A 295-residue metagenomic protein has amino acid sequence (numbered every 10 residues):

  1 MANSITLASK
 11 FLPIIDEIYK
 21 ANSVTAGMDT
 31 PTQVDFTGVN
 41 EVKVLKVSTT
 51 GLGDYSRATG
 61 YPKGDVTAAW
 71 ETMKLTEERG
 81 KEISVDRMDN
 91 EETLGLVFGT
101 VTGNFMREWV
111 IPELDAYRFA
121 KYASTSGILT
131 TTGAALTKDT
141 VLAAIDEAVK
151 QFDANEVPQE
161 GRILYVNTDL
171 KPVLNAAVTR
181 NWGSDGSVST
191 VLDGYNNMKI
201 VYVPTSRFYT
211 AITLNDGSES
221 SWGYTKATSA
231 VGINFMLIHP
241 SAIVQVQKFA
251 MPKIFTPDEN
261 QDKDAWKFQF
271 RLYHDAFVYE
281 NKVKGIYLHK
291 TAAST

Functional and structural regions predicted by a protein language model:
A2-G51, G64, A68-E82, T93 (+2 more regions): Sequence/fold signature of self-assembling virion shell proteins
F11-Y19, L114, R118-F119, I145-A148 (+2 more regions): Generic structural signal of hydrophobic/aromatic residues within well-ordered alpha-helices of folded domains
K43, T49, P62, A69-V97 (+1 more regions): Structured, hydrophobic secondary-structure cores that serve as assembly/anchoring elements
R57-K63: Short, polar loop/linker segments at the starts of domains and inter-domain junctions
T59, A120-K121, V283: Residue-level detector of alpha-helical recognition elements and their boundaries
D89-Q159, T168, L288-T295: Alpha-helical scaffold segments that mediate packing/assembly in large oligomeric complexes
